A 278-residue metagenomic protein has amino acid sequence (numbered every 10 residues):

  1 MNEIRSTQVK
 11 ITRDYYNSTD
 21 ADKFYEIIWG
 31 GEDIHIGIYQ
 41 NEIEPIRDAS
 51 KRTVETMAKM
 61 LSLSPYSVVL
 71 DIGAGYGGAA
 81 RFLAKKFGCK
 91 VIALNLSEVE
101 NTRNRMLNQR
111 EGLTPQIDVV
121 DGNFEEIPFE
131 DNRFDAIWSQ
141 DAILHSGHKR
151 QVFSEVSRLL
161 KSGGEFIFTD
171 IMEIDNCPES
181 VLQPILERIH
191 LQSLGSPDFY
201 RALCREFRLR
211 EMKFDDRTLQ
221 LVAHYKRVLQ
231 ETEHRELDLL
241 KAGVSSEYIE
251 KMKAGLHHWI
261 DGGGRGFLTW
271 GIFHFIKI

Functional and structural regions predicted by a protein language model:
M1-Y25: N-terminal auxiliary segments of SAM/dcSAM-dependent transferases
G31-Q40, E44-P65: Conserved alpha-helix/loop element of class I SAM-dependent methyltransferases that forms part of the SAM/SAH-binding
V68-L70, A79-E126: Class I SAM-dependent methyltransferase SAM/SAH-binding core
Y76: Conserved SAM/SAH-binding loop
E125-A136: A short acidic, Gly/Pro-enriched loop at the edge of an enzyme's catalytic core that lines a small-molecule cofactor
R150-E165: A short glycine-rich, Lys/Arg-flanked "PGG" loop and its adjoining helix->strand segment in the class I
F168-Q192: Short, glycine-/aromatic-enriched active-site segment of Class I SAM-dependent methyltransferases
P184-V244, E250-W270: Substrate-binding/catalytic lobe of Class I Rossmann-like enzymes that use SAM or dcSAM, i.e., the mid-to-C-terminal
